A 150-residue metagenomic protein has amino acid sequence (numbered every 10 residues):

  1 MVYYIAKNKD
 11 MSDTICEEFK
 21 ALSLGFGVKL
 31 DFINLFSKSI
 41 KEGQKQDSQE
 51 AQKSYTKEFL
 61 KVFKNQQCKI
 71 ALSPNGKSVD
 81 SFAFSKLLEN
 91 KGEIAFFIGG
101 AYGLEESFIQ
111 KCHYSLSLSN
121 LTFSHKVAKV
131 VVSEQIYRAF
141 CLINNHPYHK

Functional and structural regions predicted by a protein language model:
M1-L24: N-terminal beta1-alpha1 ligand-phosphate binding loop
E18-L22, K86-K91, K111: Catalytic-core regions built around general acid/base machinery
S23-V28, C141-L142: Arginine/glycine-rich "motif VI" loop of SF2 helicases in the C-terminal RecA-like domain
V28-E93: S-adenosyl-L-methionine/SAH cofactor-binding core of RNA-modifying enzymes
G99: Rossmann-fold NAD(P)-binding glycine/threonine-rich loop
G103-S107: Short, glycine/polar-rich helix-capping loops at beta-to-alpha or helix-loop-helix junctions that flank or form
F108-K150: Structured adenosyl-cofactor binding patch, chiefly the S-adenosyl-L-methionine
